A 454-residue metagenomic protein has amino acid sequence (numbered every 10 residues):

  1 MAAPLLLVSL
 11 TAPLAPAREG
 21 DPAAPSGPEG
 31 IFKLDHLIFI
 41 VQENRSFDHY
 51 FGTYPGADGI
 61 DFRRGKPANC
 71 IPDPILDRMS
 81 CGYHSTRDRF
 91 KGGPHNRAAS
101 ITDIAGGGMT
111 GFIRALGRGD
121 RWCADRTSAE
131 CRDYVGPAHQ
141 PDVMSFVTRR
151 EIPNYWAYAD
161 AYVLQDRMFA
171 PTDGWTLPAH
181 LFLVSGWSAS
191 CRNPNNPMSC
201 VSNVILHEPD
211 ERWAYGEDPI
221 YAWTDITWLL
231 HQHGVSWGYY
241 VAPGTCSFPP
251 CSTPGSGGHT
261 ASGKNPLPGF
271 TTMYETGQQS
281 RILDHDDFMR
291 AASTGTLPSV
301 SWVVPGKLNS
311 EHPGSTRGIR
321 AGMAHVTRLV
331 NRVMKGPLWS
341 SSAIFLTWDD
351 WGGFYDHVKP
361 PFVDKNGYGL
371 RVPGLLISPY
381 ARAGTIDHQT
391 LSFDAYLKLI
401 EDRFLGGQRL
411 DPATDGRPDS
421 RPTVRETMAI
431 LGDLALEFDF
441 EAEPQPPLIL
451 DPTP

Functional and structural regions predicted by a protein language model:
A2-T11: Bacterial N-terminal signal peptides
A17-P454: N-terminal pro-sequences and low-complexity stem/linker regions of secreted or lumenal proteins
